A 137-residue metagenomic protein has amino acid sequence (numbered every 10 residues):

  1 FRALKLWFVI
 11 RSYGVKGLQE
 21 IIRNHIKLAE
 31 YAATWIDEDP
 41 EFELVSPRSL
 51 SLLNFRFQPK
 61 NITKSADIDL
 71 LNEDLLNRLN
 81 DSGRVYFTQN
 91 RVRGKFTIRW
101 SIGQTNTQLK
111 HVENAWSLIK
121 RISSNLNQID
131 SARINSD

Functional and structural regions predicted by a protein language model:
F1-R2: Active-site region of PLP-dependent enzymes
I10, G14-D130: Conserved C-terminal alpha-helix-loop-beta "cap" of PLP-dependent enzymes that closes/shapes the active-site mouth
